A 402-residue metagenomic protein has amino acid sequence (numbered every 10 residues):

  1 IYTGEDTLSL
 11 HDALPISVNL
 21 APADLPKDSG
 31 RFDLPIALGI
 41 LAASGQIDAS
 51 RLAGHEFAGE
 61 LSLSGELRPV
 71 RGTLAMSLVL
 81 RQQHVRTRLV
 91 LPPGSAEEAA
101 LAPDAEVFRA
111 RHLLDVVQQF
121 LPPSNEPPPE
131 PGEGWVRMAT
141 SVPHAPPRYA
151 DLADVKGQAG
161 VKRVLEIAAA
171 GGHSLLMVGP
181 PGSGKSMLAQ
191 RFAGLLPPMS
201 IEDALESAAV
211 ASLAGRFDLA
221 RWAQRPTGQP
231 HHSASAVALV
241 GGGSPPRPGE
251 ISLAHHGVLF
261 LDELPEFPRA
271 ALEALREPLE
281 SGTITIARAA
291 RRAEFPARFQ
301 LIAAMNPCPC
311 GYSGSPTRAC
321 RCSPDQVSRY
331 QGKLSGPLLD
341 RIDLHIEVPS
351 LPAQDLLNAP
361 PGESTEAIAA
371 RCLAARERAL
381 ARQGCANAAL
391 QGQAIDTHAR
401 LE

Functional and structural regions predicted by a protein language model:
I1-T7: Short, exposed "boundary/linker" segments that immediately precede the start of a downstream structural module
T7-L176, P180-S183, A287: Peripheral, non-AAA+ core regions of ATP-driven protein-machinery
S9, A23, I40-I47, S64 (+18 more regions): Conserved, well-folded catalytic cores of nucleic-acid-processing and energy-transducing macromolecular machines
H11, N19, A23-D28, P246 (+1 more regions): Basic, amphipathic alpha-helical bundle interface domains used for macromolecular binding and assembly
G30-A37, F57, P69-M76, R109 (+19 more regions): Helical mechanochemical/support elements of P-loop NTPase systems and associated helical scaffolds
E60, R163-G332: Conserved ASCE/P-loop NTPase catalytic core
S77, A96, Q190, R276 (+1 more regions): Short glycine-/small-residue-rich flexible loop motifs, especially phosphate/cofactor-binding loops
A102-D104, L188-F192, P352-G362: Charged, low-complexity surface segments at secondary-structure and domain boundaries
